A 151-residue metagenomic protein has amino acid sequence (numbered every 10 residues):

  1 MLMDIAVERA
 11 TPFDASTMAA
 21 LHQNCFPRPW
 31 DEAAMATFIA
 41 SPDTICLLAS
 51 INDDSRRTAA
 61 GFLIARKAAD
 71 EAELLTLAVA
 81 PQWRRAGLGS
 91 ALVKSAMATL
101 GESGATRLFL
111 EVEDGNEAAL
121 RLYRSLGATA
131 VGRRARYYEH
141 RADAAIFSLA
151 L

Functional and structural regions predicted by a protein language model:
L2, R9-A86, S90-S103, A150-L151: Acetyl-CoA-dependent GNAT
A33-A34, F109-E111, R124, T129-A145: Conserved catalytic-core motifs of GNAT/GCN5-like acyltransferases
A40-T44, A119, A142-D143: Short Asp/Glu-rich motifs
V79, E113-D114: Short amphipathic helical patch at the helix-1/turn junction of helix-turn-helix
V93, N116-A119, R136-R141: Short glycine/proline-centered loop/turn elements that form peptide/ligand docking sites
S103, R121, S125-L126: Structural motif
